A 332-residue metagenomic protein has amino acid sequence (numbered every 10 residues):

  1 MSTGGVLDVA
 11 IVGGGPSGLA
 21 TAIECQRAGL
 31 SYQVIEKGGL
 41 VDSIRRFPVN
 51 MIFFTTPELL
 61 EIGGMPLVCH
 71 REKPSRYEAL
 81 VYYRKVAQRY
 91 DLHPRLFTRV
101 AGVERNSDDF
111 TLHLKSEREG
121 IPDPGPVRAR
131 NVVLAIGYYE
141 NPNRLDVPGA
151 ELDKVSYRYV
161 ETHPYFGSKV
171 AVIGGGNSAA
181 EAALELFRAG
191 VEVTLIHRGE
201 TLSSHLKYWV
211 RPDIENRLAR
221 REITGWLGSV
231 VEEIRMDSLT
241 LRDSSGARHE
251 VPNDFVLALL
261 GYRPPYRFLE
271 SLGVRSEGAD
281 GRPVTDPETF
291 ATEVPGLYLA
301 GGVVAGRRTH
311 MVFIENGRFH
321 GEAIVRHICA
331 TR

Functional and structural regions predicted by a protein language model:
T3-S17, S168-I173: Beta1/beta-strand and adjacent pyrophosphate-binding region of the FAD-binding site in flavoprotein oxidoreductases
G4-G5, G14-L92, A180-W209, G278-A279: Beta1-alpha1 glycine-rich phosphate/pyrophosphate-binding loop at the start of Rossmann-like nucleotide-binding domains
V9-I11, Y32, V170, V193 (+1 more regions): Conserved hydrophobic helix-helix packing surfaces used for dimerization/oligomerization
D91, R95-A129, R188-D280, R332: A Rossmann-like FAD-binding core segment of flavoenzymes
G120-L195, E200-V210: Predominantly flavin-linked oxidoreductase catalytic cores and closely associated redox partners
A135-I136, I173, L259-L260, A300-V303: Short, well-ordered coil/turn residues at beta-beta hairpins and beta-strand->alpha-helix junctions within
A150-P164, Y262-M311: FAD-site-proximal beta/loop scaffold in flavoenzymes
G301-R332: A conserved FAD-binding loop/helix module that cradles the flavin
